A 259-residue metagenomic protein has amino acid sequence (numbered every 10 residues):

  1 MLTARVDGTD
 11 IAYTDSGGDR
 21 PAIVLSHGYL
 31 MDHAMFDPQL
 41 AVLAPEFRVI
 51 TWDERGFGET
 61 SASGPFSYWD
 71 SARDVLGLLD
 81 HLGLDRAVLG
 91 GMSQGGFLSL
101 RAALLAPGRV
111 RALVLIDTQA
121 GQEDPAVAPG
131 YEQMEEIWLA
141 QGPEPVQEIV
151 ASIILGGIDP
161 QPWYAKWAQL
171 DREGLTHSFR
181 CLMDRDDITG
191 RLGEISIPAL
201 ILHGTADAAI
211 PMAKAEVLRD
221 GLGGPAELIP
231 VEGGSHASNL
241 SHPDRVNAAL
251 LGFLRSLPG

Functional and structural regions predicted by a protein language model:
T9-S61: Conserved HGGG/HGGXW glycine-rich cap/lid loop of the alpha/beta-hydrolase fold
D37-V42, I50-G90, A248: Active-site loop/oxyanion-hole signature of alpha/beta-hydrolase fold enzymes
F97-L105, V110-Q141: Flexible "cap/lid" loop of the alpha/beta hydrolase fold
E123-P129, Q141-E194: Conserved alpha/beta-hydrolase catalytic His-Asp/Glu region
I195, I201-H203, D207: Short beta-strand/loop motif that positions the catalytic acidic residue of the alpha/beta-hydrolase fold
A208-K214: Conserved alpha/beta-hydrolase "acid-adjacent" motif
E216-A237: Catalytic histidine neighborhood in serine/cysteine hydrolases with alpha/beta-hydrolase-type architecture
G234-N247: Catalytic histidine-centered segment of alpha/beta-hydrolase-like enzymes
